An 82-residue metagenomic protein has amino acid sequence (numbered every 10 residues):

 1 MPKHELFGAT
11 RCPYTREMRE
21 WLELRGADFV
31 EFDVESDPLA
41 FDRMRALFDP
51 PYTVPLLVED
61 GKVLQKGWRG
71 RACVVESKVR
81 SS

Functional and structural regions predicted by a protein language model:
M1-D28: Local sequence-structure signature of Cys/Sec-based thiol-disulfide redox active-site neighborhoods
P13, S36, L64: Glycine-/small-residue-rich active-site loops that bind phosphorylated ligands and cofactors
Y14, A40, R71: Short phosphate-engaging motifs
F29-E31, V63: Conserved beta-strand scaffold positions in the cores of enzyme catalytic domains, especially in NTP/NDP-utilizing
D33-P51, V79: Thioredoxin-like thiol-disulfide oxidoreductase module
R45-G67: Short, structured active-site "lid" loops
E59-S82: Non-catalytic, surface beta->alpha helical segment in thiol-disulfide oxidoreductase systems
